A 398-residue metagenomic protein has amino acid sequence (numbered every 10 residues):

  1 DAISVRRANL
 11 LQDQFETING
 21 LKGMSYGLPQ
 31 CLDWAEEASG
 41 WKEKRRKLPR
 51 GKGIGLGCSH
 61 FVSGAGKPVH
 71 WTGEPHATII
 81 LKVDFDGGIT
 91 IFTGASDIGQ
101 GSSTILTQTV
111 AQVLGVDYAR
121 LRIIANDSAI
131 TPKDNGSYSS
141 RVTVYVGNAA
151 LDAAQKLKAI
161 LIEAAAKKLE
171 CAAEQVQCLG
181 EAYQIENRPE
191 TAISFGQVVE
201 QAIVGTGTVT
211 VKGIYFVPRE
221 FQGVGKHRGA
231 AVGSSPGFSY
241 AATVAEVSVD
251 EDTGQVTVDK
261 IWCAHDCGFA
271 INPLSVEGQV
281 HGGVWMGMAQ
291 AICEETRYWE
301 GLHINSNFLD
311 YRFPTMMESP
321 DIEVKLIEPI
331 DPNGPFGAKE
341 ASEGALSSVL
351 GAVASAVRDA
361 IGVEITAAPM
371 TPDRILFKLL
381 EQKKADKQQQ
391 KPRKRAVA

Functional and structural regions predicted by a protein language model:
D1-Q30, E37, R46-A398: Cofactor-binding beta-sheet edge motifs in enzyme active sites
